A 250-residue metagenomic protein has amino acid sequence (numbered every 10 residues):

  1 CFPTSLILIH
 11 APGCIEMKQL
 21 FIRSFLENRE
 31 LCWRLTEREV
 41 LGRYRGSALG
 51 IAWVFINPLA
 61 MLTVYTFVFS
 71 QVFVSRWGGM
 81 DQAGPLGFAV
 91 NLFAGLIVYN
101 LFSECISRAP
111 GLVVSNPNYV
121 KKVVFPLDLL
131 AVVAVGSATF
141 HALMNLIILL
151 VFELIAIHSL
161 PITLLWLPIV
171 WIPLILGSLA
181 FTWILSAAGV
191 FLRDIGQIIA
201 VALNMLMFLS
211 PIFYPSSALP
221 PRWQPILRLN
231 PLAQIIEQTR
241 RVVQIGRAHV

Functional and structural regions predicted by a protein language model:
P3-R247: Hydrophobic transmembrane alpha-helices and immediately adjacent juxtamembrane helices of multi-pass inner-membrane
